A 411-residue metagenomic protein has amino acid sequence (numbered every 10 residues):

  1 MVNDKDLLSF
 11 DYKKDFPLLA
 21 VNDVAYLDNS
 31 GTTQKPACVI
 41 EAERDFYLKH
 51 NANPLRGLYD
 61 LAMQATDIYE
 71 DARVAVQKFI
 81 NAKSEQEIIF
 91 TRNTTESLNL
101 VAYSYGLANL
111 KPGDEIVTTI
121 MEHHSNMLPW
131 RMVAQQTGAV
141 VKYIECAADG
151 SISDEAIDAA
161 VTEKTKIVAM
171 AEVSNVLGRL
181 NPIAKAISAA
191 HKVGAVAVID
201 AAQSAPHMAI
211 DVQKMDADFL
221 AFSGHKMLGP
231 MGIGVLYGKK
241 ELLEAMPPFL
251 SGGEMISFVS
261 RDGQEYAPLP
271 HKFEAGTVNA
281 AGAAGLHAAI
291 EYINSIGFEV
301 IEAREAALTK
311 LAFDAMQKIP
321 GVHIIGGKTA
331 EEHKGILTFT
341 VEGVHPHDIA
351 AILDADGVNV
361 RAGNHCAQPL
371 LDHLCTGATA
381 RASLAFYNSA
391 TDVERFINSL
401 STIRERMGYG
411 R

Functional and structural regions predicted by a protein language model:
M1-R411: Pyridoxal 5′-phosphate
